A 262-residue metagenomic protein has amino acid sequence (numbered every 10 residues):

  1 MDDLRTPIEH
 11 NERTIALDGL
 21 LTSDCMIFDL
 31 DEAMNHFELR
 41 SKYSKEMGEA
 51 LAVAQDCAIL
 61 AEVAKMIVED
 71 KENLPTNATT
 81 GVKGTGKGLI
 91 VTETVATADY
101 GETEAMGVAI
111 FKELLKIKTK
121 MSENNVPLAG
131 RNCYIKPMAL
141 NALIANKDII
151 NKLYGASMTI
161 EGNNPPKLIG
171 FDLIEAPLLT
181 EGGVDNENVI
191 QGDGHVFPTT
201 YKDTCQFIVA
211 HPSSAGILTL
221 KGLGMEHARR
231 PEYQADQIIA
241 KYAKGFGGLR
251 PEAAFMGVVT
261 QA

Functional and structural regions predicted by a protein language model:
M1-R5: N-terminal, Lys/Arg-enriched amphipathic/low-complexity engagement segments that precede the first folded domain
T6, N11-A16, T79-A109, A145-A262: Sequence/fold signature of self-assembling virion shell proteins
L17-N35, L39, K116-A145: Structured, hydrophobic secondary-structure cores that serve as assembly/anchoring elements
D18-T22, F28-A33, A54, M138 (+3 more regions): Generic structural motif
G19-C25, K45-M47, L173, D236-I238: Oligomerization/assembly interface segments of phage tail-like spikes and tubes
A33-T119, V258-A262: Alpha-helical scaffold segments that mediate packing/assembly in large oligomeric complexes
